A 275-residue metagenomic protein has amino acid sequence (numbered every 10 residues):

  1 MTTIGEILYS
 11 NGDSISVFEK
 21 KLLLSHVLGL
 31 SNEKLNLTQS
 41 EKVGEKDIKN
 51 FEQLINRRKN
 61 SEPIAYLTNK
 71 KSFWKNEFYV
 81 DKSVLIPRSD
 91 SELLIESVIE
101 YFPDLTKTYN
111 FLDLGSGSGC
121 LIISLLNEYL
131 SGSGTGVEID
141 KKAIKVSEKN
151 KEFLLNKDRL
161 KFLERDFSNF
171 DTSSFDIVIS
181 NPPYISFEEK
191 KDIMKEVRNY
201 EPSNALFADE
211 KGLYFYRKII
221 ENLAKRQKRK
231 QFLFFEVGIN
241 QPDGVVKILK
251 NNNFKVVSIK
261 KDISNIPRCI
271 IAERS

Functional and structural regions predicted by a protein language model:
M1-N36, S40-V43: Non-catalytic accessory regions of SAM-dependent methyltransferases
K20-K21, F51, S61-I64, S118 (+8 more regions): A general structural signal for well-ordered alpha-helical segments in protein cores
L23, S61, S91, L121 (+5 more regions): Residue-level signal for inorganic ion chemistry
H26-Y101: Conserved AdoMet
E77, S133, R159-K161, K255-S258: Conserved beta-strand segments of alpha/beta enzyme cores
L93-D192, K218: Conserved SAM/SAH cofactor-binding pocket of Class I
Y184-Y214: Mobile active-site "lid"/loop adjacent to the S-adenosyl-L-methionine
E210-E273: Conserved Class I SAM-dependent methyltransferase catalytic core
